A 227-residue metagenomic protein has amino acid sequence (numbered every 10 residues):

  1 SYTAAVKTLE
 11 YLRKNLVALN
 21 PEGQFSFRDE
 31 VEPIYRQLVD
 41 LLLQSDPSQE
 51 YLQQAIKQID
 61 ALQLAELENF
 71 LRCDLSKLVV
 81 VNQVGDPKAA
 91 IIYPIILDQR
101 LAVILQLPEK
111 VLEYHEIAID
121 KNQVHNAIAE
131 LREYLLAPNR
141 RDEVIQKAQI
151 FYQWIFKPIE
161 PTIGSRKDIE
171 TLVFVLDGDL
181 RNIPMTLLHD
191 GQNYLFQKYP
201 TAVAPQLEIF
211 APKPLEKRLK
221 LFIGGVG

Functional and structural regions predicted by a protein language model:
S1-Q153, K157, G164-F196: Alpha-helical solenoid repeat scaffolds used for protein-protein interaction
K157-I159, F222: Short, non-transmembrane alpha-helical segments in secretory-pathway proteins
I163-I169, P214-L219: Glycine-rich phosphate/diphosphate-binding loops that line cofactor/substrate pockets in enzymes
G178-G227: Catalytic-core domains of enzymes
